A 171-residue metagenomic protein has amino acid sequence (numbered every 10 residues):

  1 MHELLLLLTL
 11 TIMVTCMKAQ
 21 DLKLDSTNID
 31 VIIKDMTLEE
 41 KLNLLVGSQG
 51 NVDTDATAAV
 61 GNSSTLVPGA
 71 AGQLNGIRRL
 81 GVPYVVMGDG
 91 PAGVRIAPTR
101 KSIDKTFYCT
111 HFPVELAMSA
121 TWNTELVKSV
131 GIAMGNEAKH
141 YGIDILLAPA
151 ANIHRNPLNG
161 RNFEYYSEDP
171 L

Functional and structural regions predicted by a protein language model:
M1-S26: Bacterial Sec-dependent N-terminal signal peptides
Q20-L171: N-terminal beta-rich core of secreted/periplasmic extracellular enzymes
